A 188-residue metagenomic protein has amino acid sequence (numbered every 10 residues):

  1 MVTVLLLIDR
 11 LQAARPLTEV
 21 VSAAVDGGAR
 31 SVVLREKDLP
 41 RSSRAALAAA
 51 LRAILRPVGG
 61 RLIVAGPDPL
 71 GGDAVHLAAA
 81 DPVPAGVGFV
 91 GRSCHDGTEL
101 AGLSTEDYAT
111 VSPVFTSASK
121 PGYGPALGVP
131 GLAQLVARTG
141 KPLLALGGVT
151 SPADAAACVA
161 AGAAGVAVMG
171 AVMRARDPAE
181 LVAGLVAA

Functional and structural regions predicted by a protein language model:
M1-A74, P82-R92, G97-D107, Q134-L143 (+3 more regions): Conserved N-terminal beta1-alpha1 strand-loop-helix module at the mouth
R35, A78, S112, M169: Conserved residues at the C-terminal ends of beta-strands
D107-F115: Non-cysteine beta-strand/loop elements that form the S-adenosyl-L-methionine
V114-F115, A164, A171-V172: Flexible glycine-rich beta->alpha loop in the catalytic core of nucleotide-sugar glycosyltransferases
F115-P121: A short acidic, helix-capping loop that chelates divalent metal ions and anchors anionic groups
G122-P125, A145: Active-site-adjacent loop and "lid" segments of alpha/beta metabolic enzymes
A126-Q134, A164: Short, glycine-/small-residue-rich phosphate/pyrophosphate-handling segment
